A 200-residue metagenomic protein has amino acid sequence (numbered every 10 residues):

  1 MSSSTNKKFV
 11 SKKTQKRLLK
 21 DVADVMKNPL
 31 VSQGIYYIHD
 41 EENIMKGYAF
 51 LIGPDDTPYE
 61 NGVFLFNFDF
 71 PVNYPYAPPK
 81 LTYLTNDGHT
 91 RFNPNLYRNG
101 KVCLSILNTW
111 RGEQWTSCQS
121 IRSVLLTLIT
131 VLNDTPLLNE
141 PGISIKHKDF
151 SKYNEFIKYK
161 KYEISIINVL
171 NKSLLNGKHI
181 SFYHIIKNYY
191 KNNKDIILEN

Functional and structural regions predicted by a protein language model:
M1-N108, G112-Q119, S123: Strand-helix-loop interaction patch of compact alpha/beta domains
S2-K7, L138-N200: Charge-rich (especially acidic), low-complexity segments
P29, L132-P136: A general structural signal marking secondary-structure boundaries and capping sites
I121-N133: Short amphipathic C-terminal alpha-helix that caps PH/PH-like domains
